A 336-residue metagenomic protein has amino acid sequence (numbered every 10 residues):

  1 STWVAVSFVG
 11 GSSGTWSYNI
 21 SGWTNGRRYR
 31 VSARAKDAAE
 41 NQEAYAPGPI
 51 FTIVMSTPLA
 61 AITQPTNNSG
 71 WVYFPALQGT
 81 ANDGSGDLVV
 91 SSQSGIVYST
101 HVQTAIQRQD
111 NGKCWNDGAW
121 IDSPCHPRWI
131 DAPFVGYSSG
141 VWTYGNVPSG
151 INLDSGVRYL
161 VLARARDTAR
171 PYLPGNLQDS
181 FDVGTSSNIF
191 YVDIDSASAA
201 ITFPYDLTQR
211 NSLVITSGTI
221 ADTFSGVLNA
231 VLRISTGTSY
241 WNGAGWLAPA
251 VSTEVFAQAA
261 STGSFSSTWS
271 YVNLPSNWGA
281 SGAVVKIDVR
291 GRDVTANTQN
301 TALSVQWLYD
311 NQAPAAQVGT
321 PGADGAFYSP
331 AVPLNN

Functional and structural regions predicted by a protein language model:
S1-N336: Low-complexity, disordered linker/stalk regions enriched in Pro/Thr/Ser/Gly
